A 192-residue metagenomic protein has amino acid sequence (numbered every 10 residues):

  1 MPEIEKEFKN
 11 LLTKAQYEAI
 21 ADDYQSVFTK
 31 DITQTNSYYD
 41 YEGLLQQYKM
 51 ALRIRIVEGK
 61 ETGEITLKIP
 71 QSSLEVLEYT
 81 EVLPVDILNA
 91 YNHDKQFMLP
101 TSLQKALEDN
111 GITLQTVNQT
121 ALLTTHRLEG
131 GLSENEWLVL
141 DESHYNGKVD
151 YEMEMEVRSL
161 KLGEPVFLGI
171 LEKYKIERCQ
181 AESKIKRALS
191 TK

Functional and structural regions predicted by a protein language model:
M1-K192: Phosphate-end processing signature that detects enzymes handling 5′-triphosphorylated RNA and polyphosphate
